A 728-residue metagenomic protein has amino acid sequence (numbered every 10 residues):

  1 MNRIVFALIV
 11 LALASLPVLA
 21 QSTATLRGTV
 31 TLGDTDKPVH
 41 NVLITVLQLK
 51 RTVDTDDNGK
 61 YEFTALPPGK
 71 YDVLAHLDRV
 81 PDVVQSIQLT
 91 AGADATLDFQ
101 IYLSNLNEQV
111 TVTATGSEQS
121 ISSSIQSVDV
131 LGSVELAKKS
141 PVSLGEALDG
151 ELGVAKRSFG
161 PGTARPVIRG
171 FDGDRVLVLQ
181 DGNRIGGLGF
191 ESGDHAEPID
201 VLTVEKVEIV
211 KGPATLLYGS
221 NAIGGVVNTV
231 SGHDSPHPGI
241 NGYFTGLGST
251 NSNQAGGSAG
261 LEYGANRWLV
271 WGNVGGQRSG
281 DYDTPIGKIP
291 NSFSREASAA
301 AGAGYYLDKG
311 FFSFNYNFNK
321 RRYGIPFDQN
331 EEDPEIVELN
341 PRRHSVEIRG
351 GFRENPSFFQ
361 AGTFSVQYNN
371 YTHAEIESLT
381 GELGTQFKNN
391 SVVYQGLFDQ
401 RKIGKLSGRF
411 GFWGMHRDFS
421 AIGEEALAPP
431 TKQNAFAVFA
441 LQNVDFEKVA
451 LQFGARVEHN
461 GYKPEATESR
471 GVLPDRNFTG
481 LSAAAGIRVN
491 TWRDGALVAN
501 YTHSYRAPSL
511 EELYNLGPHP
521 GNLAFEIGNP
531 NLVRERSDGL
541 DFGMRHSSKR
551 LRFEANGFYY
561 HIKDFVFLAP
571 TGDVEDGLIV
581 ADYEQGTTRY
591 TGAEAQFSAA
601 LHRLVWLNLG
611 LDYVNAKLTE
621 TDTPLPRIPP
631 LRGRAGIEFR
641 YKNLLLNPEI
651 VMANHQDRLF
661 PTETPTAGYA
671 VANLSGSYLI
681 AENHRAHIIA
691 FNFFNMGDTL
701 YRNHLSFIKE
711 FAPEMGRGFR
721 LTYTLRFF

Functional and structural regions predicted by a protein language model:
T31, T35, L43-L47, H76-V80 (+3 more regions): Short, acidic, small-residue-rich periplasmic hinge/interaction motif at the N-terminus of Gram-negative outer-membrane
N107, K405-S407, P429-I562, H602-L604 (+3 more regions): Structural signature of Gram-negative outer-membrane beta-barrels, strongest in the C-terminal barrel of TonB-dependent
R184-K211: Short acidic/polar hinge/loop motifs at secondary-structure boundaries that mediate gating or recognition
T203-E205, L216-P285, S292-A299, K309: Outer-membrane beta-barrel translocator/receptor signature
S279-I286, P290-E296, K309-G362, Y368-S391 (+3 more regions): Flexible loop and strand-edge segments within Gram-negative outer membrane beta-barrel domains
G302, L383-F398, A437-F439, I527-V533 (+5 more regions): Outer membrane beta-barrel strand-and-loop segments of large Gram-negative receptors, especially TonB-dependent
Y505-R506, H561-K563, L607, H655 (+1 more regions): C-terminal beta-signal and adjacent terminal beta-strands/loops of Gram-negative outer-membrane beta-barrel proteins
F558-I562, A581-D657, G697: Gram-negative outer-membrane beta-barrel transporters
